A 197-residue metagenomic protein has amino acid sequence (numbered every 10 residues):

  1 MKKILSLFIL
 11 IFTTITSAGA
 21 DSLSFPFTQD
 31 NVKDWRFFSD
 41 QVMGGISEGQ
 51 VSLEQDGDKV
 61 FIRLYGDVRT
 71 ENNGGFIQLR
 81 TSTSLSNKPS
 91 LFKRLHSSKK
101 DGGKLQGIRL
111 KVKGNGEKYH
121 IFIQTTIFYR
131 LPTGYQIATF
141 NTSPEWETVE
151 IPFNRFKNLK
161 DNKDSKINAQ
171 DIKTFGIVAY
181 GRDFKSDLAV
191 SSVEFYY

Functional and structural regions predicted by a protein language model:
M1-K2, S98: Generic cytosolic/nucleocytoplasmic N-terminal low-complexity/intrinsically disordered segments
K2-F8: Sec-dependent signal peptide recognition, specifically the positively charged N-region followed immediately by
L10-A18: Hydrophobic h-region of N-terminal signal peptides that target proteins for export in Gram-negative bacteria
A18-Y197: Beta-rich carbohydrate-recognition modules and glycan-binding surfaces
